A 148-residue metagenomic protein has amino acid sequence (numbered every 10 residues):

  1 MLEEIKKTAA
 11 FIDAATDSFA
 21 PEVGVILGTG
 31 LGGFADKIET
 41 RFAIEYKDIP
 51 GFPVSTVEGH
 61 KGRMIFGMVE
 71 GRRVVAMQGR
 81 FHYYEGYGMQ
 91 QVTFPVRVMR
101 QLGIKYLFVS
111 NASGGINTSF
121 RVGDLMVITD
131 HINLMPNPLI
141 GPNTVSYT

Functional and structural regions predicted by a protein language model:
M1-G88, N133: N-terminal short beta-loop-beta anion/metal-coordinating cradle
A35-I38, T118-V122, L139: Short acidic, glycine/serine/threonine-rich loops at helix termini
I44, I116, L139-G141: Short clusters of hydrophobic/aromatic residues that line enzyme substrate/ligand-binding pockets
Q78, A112, T129-H131: Short, structured patches in soluble enzyme cores that scaffold and shape functional sites
Y83-G86, G115-S119, L134-N137: Short, well-ordered, mixed-charge alpha-helical segments that flank or form enzyme active sites
Q91, P95-V127: Hydrophobic alpha-helical segments and helix pairs
M126-P142: Acidic, His- and aromatic-enriched active-site or binding-groove loops in soluble protein domains that engage sugars
Y147-T148: Conserved small/polar residues in nucleotide/adenosyl-binding loops
